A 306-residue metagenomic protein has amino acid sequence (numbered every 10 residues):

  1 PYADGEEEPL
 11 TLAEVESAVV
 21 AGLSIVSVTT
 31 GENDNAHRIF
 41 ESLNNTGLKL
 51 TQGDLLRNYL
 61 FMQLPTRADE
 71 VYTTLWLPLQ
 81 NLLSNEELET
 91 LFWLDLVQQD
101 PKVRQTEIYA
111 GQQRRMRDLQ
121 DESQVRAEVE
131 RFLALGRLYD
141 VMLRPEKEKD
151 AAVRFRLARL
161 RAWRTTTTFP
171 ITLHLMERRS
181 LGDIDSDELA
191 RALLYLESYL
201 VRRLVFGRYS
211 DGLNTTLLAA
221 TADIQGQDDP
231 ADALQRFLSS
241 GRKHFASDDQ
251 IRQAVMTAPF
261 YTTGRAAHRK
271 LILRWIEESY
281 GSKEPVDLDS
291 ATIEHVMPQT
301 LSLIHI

Functional and structural regions predicted by a protein language model:
P1-L12: Glycine-rich phosphate-binding loops of NTPases
V20, S24, T29, N45 (+1 more regions): A cross-family structural signal marking well-folded subdomains
E32-A36, G47, Q63, S282 (+1 more regions): Flexible loop/turn segments at secondary-structure boundaries
S42-L43, S302: Segments forming glycine/polar-rich beta-alpha architectures that bind adenosine-containing cofactors
K283-D289: Extended, structured, electrostatic nucleic-acid-contact surfaces
I293-V296: Histidine-centered catalytic micro-motifs used for acid/base chemistry in nuclease and nucleotide-processing active
I304-I306: Conserved small/polar residues in nucleotide/adenosyl-binding loops
